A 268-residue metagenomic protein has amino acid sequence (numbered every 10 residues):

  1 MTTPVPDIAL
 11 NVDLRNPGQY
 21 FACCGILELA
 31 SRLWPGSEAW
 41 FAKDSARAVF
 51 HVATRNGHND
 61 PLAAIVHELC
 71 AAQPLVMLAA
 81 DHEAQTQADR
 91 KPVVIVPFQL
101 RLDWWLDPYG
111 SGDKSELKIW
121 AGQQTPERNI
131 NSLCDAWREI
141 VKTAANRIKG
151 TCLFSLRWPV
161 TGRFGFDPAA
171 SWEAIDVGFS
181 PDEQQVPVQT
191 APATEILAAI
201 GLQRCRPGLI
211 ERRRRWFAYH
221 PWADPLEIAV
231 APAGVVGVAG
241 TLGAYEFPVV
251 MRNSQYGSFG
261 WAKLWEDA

Functional and structural regions predicted by a protein language model:
M1-I140, A144: Early compact domain cores of eukaryotic multidomain regulators
T2, P6, L10-Y20, C24 (+8 more regions): Elongated scaffolding segments in large macromolecular assemblies, built predominantly from amphipathic alpha-helices
G36, A42, L106-D107, G122 (+7 more regions): Intrinsic disorder/low-complexity segments enriched in polar/charged and small flexible residues
W120-T125, S132-T151, A170-I210: Extended amphipathic alpha-helical scaffold segments
L153-P159: Extended amphipathic alpha-helical repeat scaffolds
P159-E173: Active-site-adjacent bridging/hinge elements
